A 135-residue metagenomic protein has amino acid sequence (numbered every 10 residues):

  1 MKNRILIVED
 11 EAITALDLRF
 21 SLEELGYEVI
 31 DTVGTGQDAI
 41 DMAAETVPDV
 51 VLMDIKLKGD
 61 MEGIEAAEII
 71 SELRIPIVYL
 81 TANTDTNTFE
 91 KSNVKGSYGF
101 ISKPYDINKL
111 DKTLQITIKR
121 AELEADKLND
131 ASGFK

Functional and structural regions predicted by a protein language model:
E11-D31: Two-component/phosphorelay signaling modules centered on CheY-like receiver
R19, T32-V50: Acidic, metal-coordinating helix/loop segments flanking the phosphotransfer/catalytic sites of two-component signaling
V29, I116-K135: C-terminal output/effector regions of signal-responsive regulators
D41, M61-I75: Short amphipathic alpha-helix used as the core "switch/output" element in two-component signaling
D54-I55: Active-site residues of response regulator receiver
E65, E72, T84-S102, N108: Alpha4 helix (beta4-alpha4-beta5 surface) of REC/receiver domains from two-component response regulators
N87, Y105-I116, E122, D126: C-terminal output helix
